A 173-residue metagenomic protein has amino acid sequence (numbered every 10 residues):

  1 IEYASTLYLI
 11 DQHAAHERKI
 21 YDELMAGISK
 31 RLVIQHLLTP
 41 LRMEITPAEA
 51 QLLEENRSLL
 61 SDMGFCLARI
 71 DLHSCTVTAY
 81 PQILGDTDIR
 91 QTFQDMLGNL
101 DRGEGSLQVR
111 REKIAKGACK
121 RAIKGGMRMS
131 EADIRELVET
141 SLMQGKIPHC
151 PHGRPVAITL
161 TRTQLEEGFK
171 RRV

Functional and structural regions predicted by a protein language model:
I1-V173: Long, charged low-complexity intrinsically disordered regions
